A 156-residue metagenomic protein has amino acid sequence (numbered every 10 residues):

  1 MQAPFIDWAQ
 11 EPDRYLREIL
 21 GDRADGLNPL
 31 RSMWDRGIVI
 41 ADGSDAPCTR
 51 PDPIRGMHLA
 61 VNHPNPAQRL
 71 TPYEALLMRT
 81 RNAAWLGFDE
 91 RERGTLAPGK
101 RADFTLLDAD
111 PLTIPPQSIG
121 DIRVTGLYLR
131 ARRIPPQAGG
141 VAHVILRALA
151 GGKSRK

Functional and structural regions predicted by a protein language model:
M1-T113, I122-R130, I134: His/Asp/Glu-enriched, well-ordered alpha-helical/loop segment that forms or immediately abuts the divalent-metal
R133-G152: Glycine- and charge-enriched low-complexity intrinsically disordered segments
